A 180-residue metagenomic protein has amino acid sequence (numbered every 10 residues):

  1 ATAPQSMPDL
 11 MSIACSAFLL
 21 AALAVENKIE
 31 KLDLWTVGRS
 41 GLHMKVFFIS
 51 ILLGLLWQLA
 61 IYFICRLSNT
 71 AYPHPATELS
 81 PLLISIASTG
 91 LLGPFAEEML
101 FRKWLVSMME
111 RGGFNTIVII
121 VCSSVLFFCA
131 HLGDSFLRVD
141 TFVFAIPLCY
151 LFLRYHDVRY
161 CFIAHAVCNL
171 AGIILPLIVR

Functional and structural regions predicted by a protein language model:
A1-I29: Alpha-helical transmembrane segments in multi-pass membrane proteins
T2-P4, L10, Q58, Y62 (+3 more regions): Solvent-exposed, well-ordered amphipathic alpha-helical segments that flank/support binding or catalytic loops
T2-P8, K31-G93, S107, R111-G112: Juxtamembrane helix-loop-helix connectors linking adjacent transmembrane helices in multi-pass membrane enzymes
M11, C15, S50-G54, S123: Hydrophobic alpha-helical transmembrane segments of polytopic
C15-A22, L53, W57-I61, C168 (+1 more regions): Alpha-helical transmembrane segments of multipass membrane proteins
L19-N27, I61-C65, F127, H131 (+1 more regions): Structural signal for membrane-spanning alpha-helices in multi-pass inner-membrane proteins, emphasizing helix cores
A22-D33, L151-Y155: Structural signal for the C-terminal ends of transmembrane alpha-helices and the immediately following loop
L82-R180: Transmembrane helix-loop-helix hairpins at the membrane interface of multi-pass integral membrane proteins
